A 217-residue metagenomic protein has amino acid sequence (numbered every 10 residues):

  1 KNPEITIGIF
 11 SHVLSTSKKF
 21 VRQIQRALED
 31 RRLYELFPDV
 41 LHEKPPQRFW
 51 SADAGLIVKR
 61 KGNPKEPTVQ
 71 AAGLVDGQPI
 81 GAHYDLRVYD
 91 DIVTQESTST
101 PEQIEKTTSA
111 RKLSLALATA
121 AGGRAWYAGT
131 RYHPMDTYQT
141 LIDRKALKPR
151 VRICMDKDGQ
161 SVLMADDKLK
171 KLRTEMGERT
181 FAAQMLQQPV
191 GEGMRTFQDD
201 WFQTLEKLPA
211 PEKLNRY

Functional and structural regions predicted by a protein language model:
K1-N2: Walker A/P-loop NTP-binding motif
G8-S11, Q70-A71, V88, W126-G129 (+1 more regions): A structural signal for short, well-ordered beta-strand segments and their strand-loop junctions that often border
I9-V75: Conserved nucleotide-state-sensing and coupling region of NTP-binding domains
T16-S17, E96, H133-T137, G159 (+1 more regions): Flexible loop/turn segments at secondary-structure boundaries
K19-A27, H83, K106, A110-L113 (+2 more regions): Alpha-helical scaffold elements adjacent to nucleotide-binding pockets in ATP/GTP-utilizing enzyme cores
S51-L113: Conserved RecA-like ASCE ATPase "motif II neighborhood" in helicase/translocase motors
P101-G159: ASCE P-loop NTPase helicase motor core
G159-Y217: ATPase catalytic-site recognition across NTP-hydrolyzing enzymes
